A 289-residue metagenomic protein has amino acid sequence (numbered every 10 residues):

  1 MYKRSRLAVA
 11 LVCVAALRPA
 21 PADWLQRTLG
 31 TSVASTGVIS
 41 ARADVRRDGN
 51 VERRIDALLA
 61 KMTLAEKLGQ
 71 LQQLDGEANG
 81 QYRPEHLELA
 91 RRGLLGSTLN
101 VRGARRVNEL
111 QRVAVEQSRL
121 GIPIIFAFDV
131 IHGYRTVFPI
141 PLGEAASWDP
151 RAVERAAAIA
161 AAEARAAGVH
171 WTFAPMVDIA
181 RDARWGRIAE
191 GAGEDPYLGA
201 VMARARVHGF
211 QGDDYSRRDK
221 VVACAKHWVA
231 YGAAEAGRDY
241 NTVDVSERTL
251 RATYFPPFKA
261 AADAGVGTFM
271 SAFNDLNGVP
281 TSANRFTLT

Functional and structural regions predicted by a protein language model:
M1-A8: Bacterial N-terminal signal peptides that target proteins for export
A10-P19: Hydrophobic h-region of N-terminal signal peptides that target proteins for export in Gram-negative bacteria
A16, D23-T289: Glycoside hydrolase catalytic-domain context in secreted enzymes
